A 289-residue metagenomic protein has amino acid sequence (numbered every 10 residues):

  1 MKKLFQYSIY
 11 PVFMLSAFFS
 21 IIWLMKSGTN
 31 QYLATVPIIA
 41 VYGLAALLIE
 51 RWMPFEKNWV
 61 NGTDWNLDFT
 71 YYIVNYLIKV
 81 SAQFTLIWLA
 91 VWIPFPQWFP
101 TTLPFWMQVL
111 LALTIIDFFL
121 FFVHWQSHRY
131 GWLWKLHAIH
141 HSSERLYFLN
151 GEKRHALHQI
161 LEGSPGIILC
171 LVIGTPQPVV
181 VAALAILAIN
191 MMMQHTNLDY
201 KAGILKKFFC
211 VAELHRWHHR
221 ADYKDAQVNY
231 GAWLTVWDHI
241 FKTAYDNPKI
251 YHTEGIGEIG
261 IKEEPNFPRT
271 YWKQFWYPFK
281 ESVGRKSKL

Functional and structural regions predicted by a protein language model:
M1-V12: N-terminal membrane topogenic signal
S16-I21, I189-M193: Aromatic-anchored segments of alpha-helical transmembrane domains
S20-L33: Short, hydrophobic transmembrane alpha-helix segments
T35, I39-Y42, L113, A183: Hydrophobic alpha-helical transmembrane segments of polytopic
Y42-T70, A90-P100: Membrane-helix interface linkers and caps
T70-G257: Membrane-embedded catalytic scaffold of the fatty acid hydroxylase/desaturase
H239, I250-L289: Cytosolic-facing loops and C-terminal tails of multi-pass membrane proteins
